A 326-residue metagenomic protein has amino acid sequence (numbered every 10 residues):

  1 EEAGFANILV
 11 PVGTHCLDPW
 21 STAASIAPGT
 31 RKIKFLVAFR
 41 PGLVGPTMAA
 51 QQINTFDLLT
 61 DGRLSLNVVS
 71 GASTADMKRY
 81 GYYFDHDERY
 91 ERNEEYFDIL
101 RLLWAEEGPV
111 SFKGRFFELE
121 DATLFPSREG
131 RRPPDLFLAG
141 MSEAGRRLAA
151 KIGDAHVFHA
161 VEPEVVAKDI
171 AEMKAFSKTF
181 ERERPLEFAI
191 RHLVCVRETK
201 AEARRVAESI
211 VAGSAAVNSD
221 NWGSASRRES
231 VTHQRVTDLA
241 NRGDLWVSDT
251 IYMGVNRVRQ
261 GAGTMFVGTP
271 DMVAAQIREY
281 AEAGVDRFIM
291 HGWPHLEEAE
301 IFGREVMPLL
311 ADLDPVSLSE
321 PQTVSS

Functional and structural regions predicted by a protein language model:
E1, A49-Q52, A139-L148, A207 (+1 more regions): Short, acidic/polar
E1-K34, R131-P134, Q322-V324: N-terminal beta1-alpha1-beta2 module of alpha/beta enzyme domains
E1-P11, L148-H156, E279-D286: Catalytic domains of carbohydrate-active enzymes, especially glycoside hydrolases
G4, I26, F56, L66 (+7 more regions): Conserved, mostly hydrophobic/aromatic
I8-V10, K34-F39, L64-V68, L136-A139 (+3 more regions): Hydrophobic faces of well-ordered beta-strands that scaffold small-molecule active sites in alpha/beta enzyme cores
V10-P19, G42-T47, P163-K168, C195-V196 (+2 more regions): Acidic-and-aromatic substrate-binding clefts and catalytic sites of carbohydrate-active enzymes
P19-R40, R92-Y96, F180, F302-L318: Alpha-helix-loop-beta-strand connector modules within alpha/beta enzyme cores
Y80, H86-E129, P163-E282, A311-S326: An alpha-helical appendage that flanks or caps ligand/catalytic pockets
